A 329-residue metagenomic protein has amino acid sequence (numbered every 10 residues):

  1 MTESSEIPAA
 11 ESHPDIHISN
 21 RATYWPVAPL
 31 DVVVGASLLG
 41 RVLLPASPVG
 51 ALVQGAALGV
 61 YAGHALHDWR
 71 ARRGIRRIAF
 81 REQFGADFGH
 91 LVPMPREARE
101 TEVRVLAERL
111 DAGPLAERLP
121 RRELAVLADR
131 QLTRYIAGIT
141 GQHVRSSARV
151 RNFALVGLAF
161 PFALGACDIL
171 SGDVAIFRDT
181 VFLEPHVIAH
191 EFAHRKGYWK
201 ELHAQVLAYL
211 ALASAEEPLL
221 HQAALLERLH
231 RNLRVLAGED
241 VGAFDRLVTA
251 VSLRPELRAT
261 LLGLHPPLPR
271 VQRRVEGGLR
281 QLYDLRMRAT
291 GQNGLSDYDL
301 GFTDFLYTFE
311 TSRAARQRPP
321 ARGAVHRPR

Functional and structural regions predicted by a protein language model:
M1-A98, R322-R329: N-terminal low-structure segments adjacent to metalloprotease catalytic domains across cellular compartments
I75-L127: Membrane-interface segments at or immediately adjacent to transmembrane helices that form the boundary between
E108-D173, F177, V181: Auxiliary, metal-adjacent structural segments of Zn-dependent hydrolase domains
H186-Y198, L202-Q205, Y209: Active-site recognition of the HExxH zinc-binding catalytic motif
I188, L202, P218-L225, S252-P255 (+1 more regions): Membrane-proximal, solvent-exposed terminal domains/tails of membrane-associated proteins
A208-D245: Short helix/loop segments within enzyme catalytic domains that coordinate or immediately flank catalytic cofactors
V235-G263: Amphipathic alpha-helical blocks and their helix-capping loop/short-beta junctions
E256-R329: Pan-zinc metallopeptidase signature
